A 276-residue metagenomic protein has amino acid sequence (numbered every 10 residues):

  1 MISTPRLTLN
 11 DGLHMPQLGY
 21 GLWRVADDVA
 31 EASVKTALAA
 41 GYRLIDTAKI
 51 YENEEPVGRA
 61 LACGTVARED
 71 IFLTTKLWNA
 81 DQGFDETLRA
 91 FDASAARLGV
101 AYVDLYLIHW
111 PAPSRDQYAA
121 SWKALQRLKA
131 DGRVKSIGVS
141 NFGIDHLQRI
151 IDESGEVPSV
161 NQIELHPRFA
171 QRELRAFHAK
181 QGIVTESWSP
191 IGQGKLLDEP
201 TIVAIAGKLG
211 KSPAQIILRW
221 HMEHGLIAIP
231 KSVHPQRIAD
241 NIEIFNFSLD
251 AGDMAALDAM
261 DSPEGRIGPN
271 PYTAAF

Functional and structural regions predicted by a protein language model:
M1-I71, A274: N-terminal binding-site loop/beta-alpha segment at the start of enzyme catalytic domains that lines or forms
M1-L7, E55, R59-A62, A90-A93 (+2 more regions): Alpha-helical scaffolding within the catalytic cores of extracellular/periplasmic polymer-degrading hydrolases
V25-D28, A48-P56, A80-D85, P113-D116 (+2 more regions): Acidic-and-aromatic substrate-binding clefts and catalytic sites of carbohydrate-active enzymes
A26-L38, G83-L98, D145-Q148, F169-A170: Short, acidic/polar
L44, Y102-L105, S136, V160: Residues at the N-termini of beta-strands
R68-D81, D104-P111, L165: A short, structured active-site edge motif that brings together acidic residues
T87-I108, R127-D131, D152-E153: CE4/NodB-like, metal-dependent polysaccharide N-deacetylase domain that modifies extracellular/periplasmic N-acetylated
P111-F276: Beta/alpha (TIM)-barrel catalytic core signal, keyed to glycine-rich beta->alpha loops juxtaposed to Asp/Glu that bind
